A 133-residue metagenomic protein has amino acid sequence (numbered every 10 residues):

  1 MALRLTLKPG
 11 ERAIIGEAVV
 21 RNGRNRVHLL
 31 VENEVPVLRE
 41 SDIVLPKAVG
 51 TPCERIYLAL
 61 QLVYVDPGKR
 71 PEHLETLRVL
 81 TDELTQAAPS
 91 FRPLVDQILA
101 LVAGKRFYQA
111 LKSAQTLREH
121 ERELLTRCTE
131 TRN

Functional and structural regions predicted by a protein language model:
M1-N133: Terminal leader/tail segments of proteins
